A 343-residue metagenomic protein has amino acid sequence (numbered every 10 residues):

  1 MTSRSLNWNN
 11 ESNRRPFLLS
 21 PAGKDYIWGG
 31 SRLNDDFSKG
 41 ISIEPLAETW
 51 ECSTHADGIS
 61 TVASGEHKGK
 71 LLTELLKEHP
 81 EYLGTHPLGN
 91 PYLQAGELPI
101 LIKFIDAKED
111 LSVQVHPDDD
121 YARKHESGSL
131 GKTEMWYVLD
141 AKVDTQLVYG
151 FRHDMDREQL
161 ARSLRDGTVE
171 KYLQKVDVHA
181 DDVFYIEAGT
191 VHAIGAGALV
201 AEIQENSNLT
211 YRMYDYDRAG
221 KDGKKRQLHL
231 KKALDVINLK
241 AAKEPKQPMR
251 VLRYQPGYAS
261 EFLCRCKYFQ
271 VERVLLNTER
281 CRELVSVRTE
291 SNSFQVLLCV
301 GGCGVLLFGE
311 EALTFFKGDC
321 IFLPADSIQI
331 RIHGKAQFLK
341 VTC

Functional and structural regions predicted by a protein language model:
M1-M155, D215-K246, V271: Transition-metal
E97, I105-D110, A141-D144, T190-T210 (+3 more regions): Ligand-binding loop in jelly-roll beta-barrel domains
I102, L111, G128, E134-Y137 (+5 more regions): His/acidic/aromatic-lined binding-pocket segments of jelly-roll/cupin-type domains and related regulatory beta-sandwich
D118, E187-G189, G197, E279-R282 (+5 more regions): Tight coil/turn sites that cap or link beta-strands
D154-D166, S291-C303: Short, basic/aromatic beta-hairpin or loop at an interaction surface
L164-R212: Loop-centered beta-sheet repeat module
L173-Y185, F308-S327: Short acidic-glycine-tyrosine-enriched beta hairpin
Y211-V287, S291-F294: C-terminal amphipathic alpha-helical segment
